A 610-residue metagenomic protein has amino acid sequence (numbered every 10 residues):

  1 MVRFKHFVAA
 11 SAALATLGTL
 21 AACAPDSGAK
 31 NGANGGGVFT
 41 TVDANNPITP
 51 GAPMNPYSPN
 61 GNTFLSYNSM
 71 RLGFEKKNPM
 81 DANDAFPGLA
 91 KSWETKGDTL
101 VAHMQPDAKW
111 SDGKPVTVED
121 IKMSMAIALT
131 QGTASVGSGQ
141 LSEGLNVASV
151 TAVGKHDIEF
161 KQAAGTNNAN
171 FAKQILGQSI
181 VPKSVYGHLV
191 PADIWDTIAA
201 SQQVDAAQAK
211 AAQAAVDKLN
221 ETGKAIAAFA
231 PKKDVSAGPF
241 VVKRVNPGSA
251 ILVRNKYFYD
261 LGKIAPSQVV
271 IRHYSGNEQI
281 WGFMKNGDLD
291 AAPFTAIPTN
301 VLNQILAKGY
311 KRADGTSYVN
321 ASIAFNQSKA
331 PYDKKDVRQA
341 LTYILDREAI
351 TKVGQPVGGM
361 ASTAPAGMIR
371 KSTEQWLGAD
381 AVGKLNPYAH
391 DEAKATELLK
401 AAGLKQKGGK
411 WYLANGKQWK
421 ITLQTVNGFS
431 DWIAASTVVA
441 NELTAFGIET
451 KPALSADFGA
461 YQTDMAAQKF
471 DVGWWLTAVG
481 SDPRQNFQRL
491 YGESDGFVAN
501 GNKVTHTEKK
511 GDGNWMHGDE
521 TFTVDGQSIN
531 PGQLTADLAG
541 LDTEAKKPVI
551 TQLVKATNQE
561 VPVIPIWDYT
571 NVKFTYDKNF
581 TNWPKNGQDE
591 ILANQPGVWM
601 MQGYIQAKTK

Functional and structural regions predicted by a protein language model:
N34, S249, R254, L345-D380 (+2 more regions): Detector for C-terminal structural segments
T40-K96, A126, V235: N-terminal lobe/hinge region of extracytoplasmic solute-binding protein
K91-V136, A148, V153-E159, A164 (+2 more regions): Aromatic- and charge-enriched surface segment that lines or borders ligand/interaction sites
V101, Q105, A228, G248 (+3 more regions): Ligand-site clamp/hinge motif
Q140-D217: Surface-exposed binding/hinge segments that line and control ligand-binding clefts or catalytic entry sites
R244-P247, R370-T373, L404-G480: Ligand/substrate-recognition segments at binding pockets and active sites
V253-Y257, S317-A340, I344, V353-G354 (+1 more regions): A bilobed periplasmic-binding-protein/Venus flytrap-type ligand-binding module shared by bacterial periplasmic
S362-K407, N427-W432: Structural transition elements
